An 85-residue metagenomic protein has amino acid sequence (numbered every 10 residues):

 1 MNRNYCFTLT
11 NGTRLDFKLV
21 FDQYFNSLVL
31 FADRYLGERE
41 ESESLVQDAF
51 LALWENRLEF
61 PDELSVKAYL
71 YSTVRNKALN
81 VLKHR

Functional and structural regions predicted by a protein language model:
M1-S27, R34: N-terminal module of bacterial RNA polymerase sigma factors
L9, Y35-L36, L53, V74: Residue-level detection of beta-strand scaffold positions
T10-N11, F50-S65, H84-R85: Sigma70-family region 2
F21, R39-N56: Conserved RNAP core-binding helix
L30, S44-L51, L64-N76: Structural recognition of an alpha-helix C-terminal capping motif at a helix-to-coil junction
P61, S72-R85: Arg/Lys-rich amphipathic alpha helix in sigma70-family domain 2
